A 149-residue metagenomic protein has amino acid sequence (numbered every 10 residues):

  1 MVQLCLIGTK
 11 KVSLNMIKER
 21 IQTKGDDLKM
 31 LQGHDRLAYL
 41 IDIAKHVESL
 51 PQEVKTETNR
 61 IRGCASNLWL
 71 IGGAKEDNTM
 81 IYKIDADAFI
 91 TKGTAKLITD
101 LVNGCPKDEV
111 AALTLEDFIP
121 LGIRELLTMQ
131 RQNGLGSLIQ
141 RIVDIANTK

Functional and structural regions predicted by a protein language model:
M1-N15: N-terminal amphipathic/basic-hydrophobic helices that include classical n-h-c signal peptides and signal-anchor
L14-N67, A74-D77, E116-K149: N-terminal intrinsically disordered, cationic/polar leader segments that include organellar targeting peptides
M16-E19, F89-G93: Short acidic alpha-helix initiation/capping motifs at coil-to-helix transition points, especially at protein N-termini
T23-K24, T94-L97: A general alpha-helix detector
R36, I90-T94, P106, T114 (+1 more regions): Amphipathic alpha-helical interface surfaces
T58-C64, Y82-A86, D108-L113: Solvent-exposed interaction patches of small proteins and small membrane subunits
K75-F89, T99-N103: Conserved interaction-surface patches within small, structured recognition/assembly domains
G104-L121: Glycine-rich phosphate/pyrophosphate-binding loops and their adjacent beta-strand/loop elements at enzyme active sites
